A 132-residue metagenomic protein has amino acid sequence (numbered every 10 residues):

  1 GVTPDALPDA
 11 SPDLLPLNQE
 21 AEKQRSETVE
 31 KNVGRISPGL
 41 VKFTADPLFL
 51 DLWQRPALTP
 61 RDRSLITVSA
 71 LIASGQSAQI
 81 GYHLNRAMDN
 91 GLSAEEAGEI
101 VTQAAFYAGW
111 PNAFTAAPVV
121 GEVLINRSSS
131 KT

Functional and structural regions predicted by a protein language model:
G1-P60, S74, N85, D89 (+1 more regions): Acidic, glycine/proline-rich low-complexity segments that act as flexible tails and inter-domain linkers
D62-L71, I80, I100-A104: Short, structured motif recognition centered on aromatic/hydrophobic residues
G75, A97-T102, K131-T132: Short, charged low-complexity intrinsically disordered segments located at boundaries of structured domains
S77-I80, W110: Short loop/beta submotifs within extracellular cysteine-rich repeat domains
E96-A116: Preference for long, well-ordered alpha-helical segments
